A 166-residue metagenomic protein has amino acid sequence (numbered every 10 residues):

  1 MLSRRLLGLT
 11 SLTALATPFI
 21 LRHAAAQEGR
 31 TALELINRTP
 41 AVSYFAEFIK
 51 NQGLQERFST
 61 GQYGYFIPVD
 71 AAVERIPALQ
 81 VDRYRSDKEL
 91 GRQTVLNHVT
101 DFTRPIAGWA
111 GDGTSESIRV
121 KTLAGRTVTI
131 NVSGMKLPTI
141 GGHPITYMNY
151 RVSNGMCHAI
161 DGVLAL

Functional and structural regions predicted by a protein language model:
L2, L6-L9, T13-L166: Mature, structured domains of secreted/extracytosolic soluble proteins
